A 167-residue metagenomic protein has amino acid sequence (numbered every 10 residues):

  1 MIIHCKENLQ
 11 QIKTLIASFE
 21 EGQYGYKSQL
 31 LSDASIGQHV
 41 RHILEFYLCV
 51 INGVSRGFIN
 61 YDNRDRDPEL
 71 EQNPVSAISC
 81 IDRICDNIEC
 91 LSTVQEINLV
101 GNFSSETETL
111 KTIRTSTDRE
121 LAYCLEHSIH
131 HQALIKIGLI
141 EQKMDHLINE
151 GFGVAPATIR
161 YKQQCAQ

Functional and structural regions predicted by a protein language model:
M1-N8, H127: Short, contiguous, pocket-lining structural segments that sit at or immediately flank catalytic/ligand-binding sites
C5, L9, I36, V40 (+3 more regions): Hydrophobic packing residues in well-ordered alpha-helices of helical domains and bundles
N8-S18, F46, C80, H131-L134: Amphipathic, well-ordered alpha-helical segments in soluble domains
G25-N63, T109-G153, T158: Short, contiguous alpha-helical
G57-N98: Helix-adjacent hinge/juxtasegments
S92-L110: Carboxylate-rich helix-loop segments that flank metal/cofactor sites and access channels in metalloenzymes
